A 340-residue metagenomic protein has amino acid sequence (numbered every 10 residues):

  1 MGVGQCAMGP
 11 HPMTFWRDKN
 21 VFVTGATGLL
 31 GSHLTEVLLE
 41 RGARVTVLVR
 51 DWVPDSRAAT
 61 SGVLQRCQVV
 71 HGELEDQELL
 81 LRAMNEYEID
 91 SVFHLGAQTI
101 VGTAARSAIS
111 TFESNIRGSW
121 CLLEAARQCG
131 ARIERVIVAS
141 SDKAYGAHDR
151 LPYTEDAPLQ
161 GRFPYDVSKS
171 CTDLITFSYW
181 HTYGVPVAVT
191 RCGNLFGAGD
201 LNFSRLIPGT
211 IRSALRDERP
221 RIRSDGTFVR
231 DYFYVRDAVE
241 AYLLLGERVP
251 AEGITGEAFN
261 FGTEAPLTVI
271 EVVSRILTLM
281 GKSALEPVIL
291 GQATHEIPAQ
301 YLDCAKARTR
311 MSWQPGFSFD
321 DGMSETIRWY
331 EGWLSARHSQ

Functional and structural regions predicted by a protein language model:
M1-L195, W333: N-terminal Rossmann-like NAD(P)+-binding domain of SDR-like oxidoreductases, especially those catalyzing
G4-H11, E40-A43, G72, A214-Q340: C-terminal substrate-binding subdomain of Rossmann-fold SDR/epimerase-dehydratase oxidoreductases
E78, D90, G102, I109 (+8 more regions): Residues in well-ordered alpha-helical elements
A108, S141, C192, A198 (+3 more regions): Short acidic donor-binding/metal-coordinating loop in glycosyltransferase active sites
A131, I137, A147-D149, G184 (+3 more regions): Proline-centered turn/helix-capping motifs that create local helix->coil transitions or kinks
L151, N202-G209, I276: A glycine/serine/threonine-rich, flexible loop-to-helix segment that serves as the NAD(P) cofactor-binding "lid"
G161-S168, C192, F203-I207, D231-V235: The catalytic Tyr-centered alpha-helix of NAD(P)H-dependent dehydrogenases
C171, I175-Y179, T210, V272 (+1 more regions): Hydrophobic alpha-helix immediately C-terminal to the catalytic Tyr-X-X-X-Lys motif of short-chain
